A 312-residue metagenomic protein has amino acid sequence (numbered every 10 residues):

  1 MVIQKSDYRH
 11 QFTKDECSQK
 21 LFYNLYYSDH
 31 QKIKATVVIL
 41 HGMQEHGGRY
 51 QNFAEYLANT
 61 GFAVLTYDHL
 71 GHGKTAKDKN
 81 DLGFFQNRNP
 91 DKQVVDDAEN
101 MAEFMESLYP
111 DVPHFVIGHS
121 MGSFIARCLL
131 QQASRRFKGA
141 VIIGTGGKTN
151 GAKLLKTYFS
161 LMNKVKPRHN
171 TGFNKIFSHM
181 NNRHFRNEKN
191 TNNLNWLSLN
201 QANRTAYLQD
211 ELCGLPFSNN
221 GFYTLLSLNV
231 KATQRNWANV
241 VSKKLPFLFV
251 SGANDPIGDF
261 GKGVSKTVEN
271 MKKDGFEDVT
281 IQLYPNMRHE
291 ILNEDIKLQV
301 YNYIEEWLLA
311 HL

Functional and structural regions predicted by a protein language model:
M1-D29: N-terminal cap/lid segment of alpha/beta-hydrolase-fold proteins
V37, H41-E45, S120-M121, A253-N254: Active-site glycine-rich loops that stabilize anionic/oxyanionic intermediates across multiple enzyme folds
N52-N80: Conserved alpha/beta-hydrolase
Q86-E106: Alpha/beta-hydrolase active-site loop
Y109-S120: Alpha/beta-hydrolase fold nucleophile elbow
C128-L212: Alpha/beta-hydrolase-fold enzymes
F249-S251: Short beta-strand/loop motif that positions the catalytic acidic residue of the alpha/beta-hydrolase fold
D274-L312: Catalytic active-site module of serine/aspartate enzymes centered on a nucleophile-bearing elbow/loop
